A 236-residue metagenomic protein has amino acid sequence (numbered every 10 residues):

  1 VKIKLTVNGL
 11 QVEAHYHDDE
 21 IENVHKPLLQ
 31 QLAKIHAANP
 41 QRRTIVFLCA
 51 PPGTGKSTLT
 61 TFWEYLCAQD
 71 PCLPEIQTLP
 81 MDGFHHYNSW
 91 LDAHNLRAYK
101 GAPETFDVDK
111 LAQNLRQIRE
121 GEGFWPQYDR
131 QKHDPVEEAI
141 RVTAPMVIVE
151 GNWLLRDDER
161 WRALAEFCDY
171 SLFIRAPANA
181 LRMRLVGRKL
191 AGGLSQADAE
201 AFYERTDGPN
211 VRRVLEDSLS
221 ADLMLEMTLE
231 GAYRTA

Functional and structural regions predicted by a protein language model:
V1-K26: Charged, amphipathic alpha-helical linker segments immediately N-terminal to NTP-binding catalytic cores
A50: The Walker A (P-loop) glycine that initiates the GxxxxGKT/S ATP-binding motif of P-loop NTPases
G53: Walker A (P-loop) phosphate-binding loop of P-loop NTPases
K56: Conserved lysine of the Walker
L59: Hydrophobic positions on the alpha1 helix immediately C-terminal to the Walker A/P-loop
Q77-P80, H86-K132: Conserved nucleotide-sensing/catalytic segment adjacent to the nucleotide-binding pocket in NTP-handling enzymes
K132-R188: ATP-dependent NMP and nucleoside kinases share a basic, alpha-helical "lid"
E137, E159-R162, L190-A236: Small-molecule kinase domains that catalyze NTP-dependent phosphoryl transfer to phosphate-bearing small molecules
